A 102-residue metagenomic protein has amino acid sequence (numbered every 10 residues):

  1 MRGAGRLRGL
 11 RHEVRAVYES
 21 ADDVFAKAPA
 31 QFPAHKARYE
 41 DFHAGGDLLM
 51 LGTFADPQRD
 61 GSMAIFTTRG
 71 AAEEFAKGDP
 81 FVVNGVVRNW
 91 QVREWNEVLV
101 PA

Functional and structural regions predicted by a protein language model:
M1-A102: Conserved, structured core segments of small domains
